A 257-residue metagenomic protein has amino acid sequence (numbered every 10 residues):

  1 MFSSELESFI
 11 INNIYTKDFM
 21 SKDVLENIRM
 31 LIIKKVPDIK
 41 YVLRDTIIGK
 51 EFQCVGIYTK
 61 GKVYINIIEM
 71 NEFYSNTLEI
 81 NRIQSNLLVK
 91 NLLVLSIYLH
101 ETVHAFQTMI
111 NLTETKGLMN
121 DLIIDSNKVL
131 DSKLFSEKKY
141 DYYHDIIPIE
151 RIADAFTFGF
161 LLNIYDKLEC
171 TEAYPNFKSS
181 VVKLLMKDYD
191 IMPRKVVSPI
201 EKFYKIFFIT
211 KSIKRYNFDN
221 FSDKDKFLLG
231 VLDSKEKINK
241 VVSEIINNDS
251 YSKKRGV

Functional and structural regions predicted by a protein language model:
M1-T16, E137: A short, surface-exposed helix-loop junction/capping segment
S3, S136, Y143, A155-V257: Pan-zinc metallopeptidase signature
K17-P37: Zn2+-dependent metallopeptidase catalytic core
I39-I47: A short acidic/basic microdomain associated with nuclease active sites
T46-L92, T102-M109: Active-site scaffold of zinc-dependent metalloenzymes
I83-S96, D141-P148, V181: Glycine-rich, flexible loop segments associated with nucleotide phosphate handling
L92, T108-H144: Post-HEXXH active-site segment of zinc metalloproteases
L92-V103, I147, R151-G159: A structural signal for well-ordered alpha-helical segments within the folded catalytic domains of diverse enzymes
